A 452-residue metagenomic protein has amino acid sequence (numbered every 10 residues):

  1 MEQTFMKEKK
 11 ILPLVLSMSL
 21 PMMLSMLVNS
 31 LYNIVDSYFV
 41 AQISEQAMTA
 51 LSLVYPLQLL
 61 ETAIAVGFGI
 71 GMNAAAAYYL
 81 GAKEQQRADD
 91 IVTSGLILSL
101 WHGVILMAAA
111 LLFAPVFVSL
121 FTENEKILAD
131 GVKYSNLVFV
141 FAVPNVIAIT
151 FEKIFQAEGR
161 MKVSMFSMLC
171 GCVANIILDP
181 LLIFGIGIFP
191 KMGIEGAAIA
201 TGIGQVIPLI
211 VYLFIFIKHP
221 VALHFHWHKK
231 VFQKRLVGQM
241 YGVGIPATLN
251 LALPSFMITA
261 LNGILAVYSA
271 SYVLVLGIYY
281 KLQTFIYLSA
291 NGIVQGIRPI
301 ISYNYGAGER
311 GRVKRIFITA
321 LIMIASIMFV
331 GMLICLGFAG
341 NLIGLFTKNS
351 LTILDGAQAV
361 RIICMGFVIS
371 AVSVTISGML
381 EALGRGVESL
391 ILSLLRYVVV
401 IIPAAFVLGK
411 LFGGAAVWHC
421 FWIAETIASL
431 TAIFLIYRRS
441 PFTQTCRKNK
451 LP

Functional and structural regions predicted by a protein language model:
M1-S19, A76-V143, F189-I245, I301-G366 (+1 more regions): Short alpha-helical transmembrane segments in multi-pass integral membrane proteins
L16, L31-Y32, F68, A109-F113 (+13 more regions): Residue-level signal for transmembrane alpha-helical positions in Major Facilitator Superfamily
S17-D36, L137, G171, G204-P208 (+4 more regions): Transmembrane helical elements of multi-pass membrane transporters/channels
M22, M26, Y38, A74 (+17 more regions): Transmembrane alpha-helix boundary and packing residues in multipass membrane permease domains and related
L27, L31-T49, V118-E125, L181-M192 (+4 more regions): Helix-terminus/linker motif at the lipid-water interface of multi-pass membrane proteins
M48-A108, N145-S164, N262, V275-L333 (+2 more regions): Small-residue-rich hydrophobic transmembrane alpha-helices
L60-A63, N175-P180, L209-L213, F285-L288 (+3 more regions): Hydrophobic transmembrane alpha-helices of multi-pass small-molecule transporters
G69, N73, V138-Q156, S164-C172 (+5 more regions): Short runs within selected transmembrane alpha-helices of multi-pass transporters and secretion channels
